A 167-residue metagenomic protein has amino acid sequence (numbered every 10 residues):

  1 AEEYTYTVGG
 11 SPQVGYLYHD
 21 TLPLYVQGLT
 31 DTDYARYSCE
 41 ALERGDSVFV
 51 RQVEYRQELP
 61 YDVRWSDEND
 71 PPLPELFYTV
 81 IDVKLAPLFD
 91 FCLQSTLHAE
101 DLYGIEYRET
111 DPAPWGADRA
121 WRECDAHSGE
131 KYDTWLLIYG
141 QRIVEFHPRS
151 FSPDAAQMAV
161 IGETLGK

Functional and structural regions predicted by a protein language model:
A1-L73, D101-P114, S152-K167: N-terminal "mature-domain start" segment
G10, A86-T134: Short Gly/Thr-rich strand-loop-strand
Q57, L137-G140: Active-site beta-strand termini and strand-to-loop segments that position acidic
D62-E68, T79-L85, E123-C124: Residue-level recognition of alpha-helix boundary/capping or hinge positions
P72-E75, I143-V144: Acidic/histidine-rich, surface-exposed loop or edge segments in extracytoplasmic proteins
V83-P87, F151-P153: Helix N-cap motif at beta-to-alpha junctions
Y132, H147, I161: Localized chelating/binding microdomains that coordinate divalent metal ions or stabilize phosphate-bearing
Q141-S150: Short, well-ordered beta-strand elements
